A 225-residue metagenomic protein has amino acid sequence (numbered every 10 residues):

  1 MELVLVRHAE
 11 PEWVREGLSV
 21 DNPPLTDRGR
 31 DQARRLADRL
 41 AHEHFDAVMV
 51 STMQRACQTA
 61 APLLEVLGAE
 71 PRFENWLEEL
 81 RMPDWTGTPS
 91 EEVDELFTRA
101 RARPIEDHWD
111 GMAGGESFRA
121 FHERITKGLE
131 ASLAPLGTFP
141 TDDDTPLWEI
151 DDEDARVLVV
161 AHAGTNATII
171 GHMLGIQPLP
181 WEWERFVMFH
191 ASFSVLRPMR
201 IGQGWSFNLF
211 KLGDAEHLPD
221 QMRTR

Functional and structural regions predicted by a protein language model:
E2-V6, D151-A161: Beta-strand elements within well-structured catalytic alpha/beta cores of enzymes that handle phosphate/sulfate esters
V4, E10-L63, G114-G128: Loop-to-helix element that buttresses phosphate recognition and phosphoryl-transfer chemistry
A9, A163, G213-A215: Active-site metal-binding loops of divalent metal-dependent hydrolases
R35-A102: Phosphate-coordination/substrate-recognition cap region in phosphate-metabolizing enzymes
F45-T52, P140-W148, R156-V160: Short glycine-rich phosphate-binding loop at a beta-alpha junction
L80-E91, T138, P146-A155, G171-R225: Acidic, low-complexity terminal tails and accessory targeting/binding regions of phosphate-metabolizing enzymes
T98-E123: Short glycine/proline- and acidic residue-enriched helix-loop micro-motifs that form flexible lids or anion-recognition
A163-A167, S192: GST superfamily/GST-like fold recognition
